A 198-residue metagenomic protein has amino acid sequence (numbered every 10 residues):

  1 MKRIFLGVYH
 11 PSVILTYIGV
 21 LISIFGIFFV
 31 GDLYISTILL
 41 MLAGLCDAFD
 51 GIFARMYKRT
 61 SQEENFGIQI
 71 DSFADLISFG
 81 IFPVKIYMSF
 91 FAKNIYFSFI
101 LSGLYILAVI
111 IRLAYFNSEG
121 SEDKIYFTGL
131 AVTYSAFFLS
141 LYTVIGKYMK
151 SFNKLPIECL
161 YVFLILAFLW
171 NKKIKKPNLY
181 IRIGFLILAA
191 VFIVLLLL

Functional and structural regions predicted by a protein language model:
M1-V8: Short, Lys/Arg-rich, polar N-terminal cytosolic tail immediately upstream of the first transmembrane signal-anchor
K2, I52-T60, I110-D123, A167-P177: C-terminal ends of transmembrane helices
P11-Y17, M56-R112: Multi-pass membrane catalytic core of lipid/isoprenoid biosynthesis enzymes
T16-S23, D75-I86, A131-V144, F185-A189: Core segments of transmembrane alpha-helices that mediate helix-helix packing or line hydrophobic substrate/ligand
L21, L45-F53, F73, I77: Active-site His/Glu-centered metal-binding helix of metallohydrolases
I24-I38, I77, I81-G103, L141-I157 (+1 more regions): Helix-coil boundary and interhelical linker segments in multi-pass alpha-helical membrane proteins
L40-D47, L104-Y115, T143, F163-W170: Alpha-helical transmembrane segments of multi-pass membrane proteins
K124-L198: C-terminal membrane-associated helical module and adjoining short loops/tails
